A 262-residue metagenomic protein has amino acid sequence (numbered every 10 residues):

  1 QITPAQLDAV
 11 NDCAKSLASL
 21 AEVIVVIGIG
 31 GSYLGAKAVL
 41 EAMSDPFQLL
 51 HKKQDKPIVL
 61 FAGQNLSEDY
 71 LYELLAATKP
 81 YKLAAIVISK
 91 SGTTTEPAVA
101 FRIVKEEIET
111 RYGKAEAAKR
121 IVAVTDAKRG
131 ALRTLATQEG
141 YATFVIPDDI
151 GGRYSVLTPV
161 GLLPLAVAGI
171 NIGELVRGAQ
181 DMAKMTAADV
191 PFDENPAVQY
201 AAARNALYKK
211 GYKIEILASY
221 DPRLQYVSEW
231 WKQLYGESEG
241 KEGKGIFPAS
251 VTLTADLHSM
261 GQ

Functional and structural regions predicted by a protein language model:
Q1-D12, V39-A84, T93, V99-A100 (+1 more regions): Glycine-rich oxoanion-binding loops at beta->alpha junctions
A9-E22, L74-L83, A203-K213: Glycine-rich phosphate/diphosphate-binding loops that line cofactor/substrate pockets in enzymes
V23-G30, A84-S91, V122, I214-D221: Short glycine-rich or small-residue beta-strand-to-loop segments that form or flank ligand, phosphate, metal/Fe-S
I24-V39, Y154-G161: Conserved phosphate/anionic-ligand binding catalytic regions in large, soluble enzymes, centered on
G31-G35, L66, S91-T93, L163: FAD-binding core of FAD-dependent oxidoreductases, characterized by glycine-rich FAD pyrophosphate-binding loops
A36-K37, Y72, P97-F101, R133 (+2 more regions): Conserved strand-to-helix beginnings and helix N-cap segments that scaffold or border functional pockets
F61-D69, E73-L74, S91-V99, R120-A123 (+3 more regions): Alpha-helix capping and helix-loop boundary segments enriched in small/acidic/polar residues
R111-Q262: Active-site phosphate/pyrophosphate-binding segments
